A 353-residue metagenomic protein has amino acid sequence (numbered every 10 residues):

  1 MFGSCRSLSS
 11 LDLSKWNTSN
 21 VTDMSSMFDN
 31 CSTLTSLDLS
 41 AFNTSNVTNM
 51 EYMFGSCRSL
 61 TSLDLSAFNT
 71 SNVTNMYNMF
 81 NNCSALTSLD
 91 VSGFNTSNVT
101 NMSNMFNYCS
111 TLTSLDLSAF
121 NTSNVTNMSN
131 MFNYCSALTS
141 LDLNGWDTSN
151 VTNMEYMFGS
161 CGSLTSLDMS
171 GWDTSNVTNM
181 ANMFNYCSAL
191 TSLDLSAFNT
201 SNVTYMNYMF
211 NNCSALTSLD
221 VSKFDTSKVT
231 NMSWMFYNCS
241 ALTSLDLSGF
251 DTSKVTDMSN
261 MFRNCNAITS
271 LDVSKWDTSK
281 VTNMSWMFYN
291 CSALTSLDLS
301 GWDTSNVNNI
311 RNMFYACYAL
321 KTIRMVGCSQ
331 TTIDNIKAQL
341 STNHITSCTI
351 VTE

Functional and structural regions predicted by a protein language model:
M1-E353: Negatively charged
